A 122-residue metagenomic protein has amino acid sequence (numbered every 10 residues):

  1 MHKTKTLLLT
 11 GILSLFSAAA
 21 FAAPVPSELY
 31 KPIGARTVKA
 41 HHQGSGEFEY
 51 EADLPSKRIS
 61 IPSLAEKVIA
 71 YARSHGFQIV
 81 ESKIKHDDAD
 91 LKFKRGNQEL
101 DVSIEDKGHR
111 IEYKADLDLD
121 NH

Functional and structural regions predicted by a protein language model:
M1-G11: Bacterial N-terminal signal peptides that target proteins for export
S17-A19: N-terminal signal peptide c-region/cleavage motif recognized by signal peptidases
F21-I59, D120-H122: Compositionally biased P/S/T/G-rich terminal and signal peptide-adjacent segments that lie outside catalytic cores
G44-G46, K85-D88, H109: Short acidic/glycine-enriched loop/turn segments that link adjacent beta-strands
K57-E81: Amphipathic alpha-helical segments
G76-K94: An anionic, turn-rich surface loop/hairpin at beta-sheet edges that serves as a generic interaction/coordination patch
D90-R110, K114-L117: Short, exposed beta-strand-loop hairpins at the edges of beta-sheets in extracellular/periplasmic proteins
